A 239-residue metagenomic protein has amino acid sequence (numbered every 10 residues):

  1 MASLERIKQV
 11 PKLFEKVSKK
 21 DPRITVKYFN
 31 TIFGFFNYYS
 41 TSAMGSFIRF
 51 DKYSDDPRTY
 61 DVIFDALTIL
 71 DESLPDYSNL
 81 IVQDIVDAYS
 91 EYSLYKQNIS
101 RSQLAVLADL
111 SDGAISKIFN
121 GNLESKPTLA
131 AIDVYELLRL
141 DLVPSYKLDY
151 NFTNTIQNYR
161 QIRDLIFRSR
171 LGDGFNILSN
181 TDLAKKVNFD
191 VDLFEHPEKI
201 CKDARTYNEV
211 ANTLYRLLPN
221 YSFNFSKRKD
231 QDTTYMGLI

Functional and structural regions predicted by a protein language model:
M1-Y28, D61, D65-Q97, S145-N176: A short, Lys/Arg-rich alpha-helix, primarily the initiator
Q9, E15, Y28, D56 (+12 more regions): Polar/charged low-complexity regions in secreted precursors and cytosolic/nuclear IDRs
V10, M44, T59, I166 (+5 more regions): Intrinsically disordered, low-complexity repeat tracts
I24, T41-I48, L74-I81, S100 (+6 more regions): Short, tandemly repeated low-complexity microdomains enriched for cysteine and small residues
T25, F29-F35, Q103-A105, L183-A184: Short alpha-helical "recognition helix" segments of helix-turn-helix
F35-D55, D109-K126, N188-R205: Recognition helix of helix-turn-helix/homeodomain-like DNA-binding domains that insert into the DNA major groove
D55-L74, P127-S145, T206-N224: DNA major-groove recognition helix of helix-turn-helix/homeodomain DNA-binding modules
V82-L123, L129-I132, L140, I162-R170 (+3 more regions): Conserved small-residue-rich
